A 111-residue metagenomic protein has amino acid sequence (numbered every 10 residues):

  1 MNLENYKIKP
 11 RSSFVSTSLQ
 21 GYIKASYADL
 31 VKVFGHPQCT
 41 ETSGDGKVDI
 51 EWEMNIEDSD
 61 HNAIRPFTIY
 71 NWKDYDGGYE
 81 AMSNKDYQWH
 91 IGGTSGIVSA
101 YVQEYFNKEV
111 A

Functional and structural regions predicted by a protein language model:
M1-A111: Catalytic phosphate/metal-binding cores of nucleic-acid and nucleotide-processing enzymes, i.e., regions that mediate
